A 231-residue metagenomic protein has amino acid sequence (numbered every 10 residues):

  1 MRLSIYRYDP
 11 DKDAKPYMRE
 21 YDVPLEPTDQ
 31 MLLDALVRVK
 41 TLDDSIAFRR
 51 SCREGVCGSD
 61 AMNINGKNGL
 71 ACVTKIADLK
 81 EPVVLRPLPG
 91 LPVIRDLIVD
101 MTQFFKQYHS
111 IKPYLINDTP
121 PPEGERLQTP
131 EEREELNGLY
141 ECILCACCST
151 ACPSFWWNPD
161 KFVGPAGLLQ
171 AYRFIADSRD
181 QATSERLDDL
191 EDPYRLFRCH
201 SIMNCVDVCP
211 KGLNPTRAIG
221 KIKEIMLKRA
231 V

Functional and structural regions predicted by a protein language model:
M1-Y21: Eukaryote-biased recognition of intrinsically disordered, low-complexity regulatory segments
R19-Q30: Short, contiguous acidic and Ser/Thr-rich linear segments
P24, N63-G66: Short strand-turn-strand beta-turns centered on an Asx-Gly dipeptide
Q30-D43, R86-V231: Ferredoxin-type iron-sulfur electron-transfer modules in oxidoreductases and energy-metabolism complexes
D43-R49: Active-site phosphate-binding and catalytic loops of NTP-dependent enzymes
C52-A61: Short, structured protein-protein interaction patches enriched in aromatics and acidic/basic residues, typified by
